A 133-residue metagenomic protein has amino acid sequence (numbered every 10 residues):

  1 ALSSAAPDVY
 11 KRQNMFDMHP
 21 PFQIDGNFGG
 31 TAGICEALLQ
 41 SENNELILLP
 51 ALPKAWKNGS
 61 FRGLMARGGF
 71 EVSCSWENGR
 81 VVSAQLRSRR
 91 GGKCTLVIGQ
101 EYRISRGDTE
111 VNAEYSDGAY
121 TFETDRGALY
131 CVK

Functional and structural regions predicted by a protein language model:
A1-Y10: Single conserved hydrophobic/aromatic residue that forms the stacking wall/gate of nucleotide- or nucleobase-binding
S3, R67, Y115-D117: Short, solvent-exposed coil/turn segments
K11-M15: Short acidic (Asp/Glu) and glycine-rich catalytic loops that position anionic groups and cofactors
M18-Y102, D125: Carbohydrate-active enzyme catalytic cores, enriched for enzymes that act on polyanionic acidic polysaccharides
S73-S75, V111-E114: Short, exposed beta-strand/loop patches in secreted or surface proteins that constitute
L86, I104, C131-K133: Short beta-strand element of the conserved SAM-dependent methyltransferase core
L96, E114-K133: C-terminal beta-strand-rich structural cap/linker in extracellular carbohydrate-active enzymes
Y102-D108: Surface-exposed interfaces of beta-sheet-rich extracellular modules
